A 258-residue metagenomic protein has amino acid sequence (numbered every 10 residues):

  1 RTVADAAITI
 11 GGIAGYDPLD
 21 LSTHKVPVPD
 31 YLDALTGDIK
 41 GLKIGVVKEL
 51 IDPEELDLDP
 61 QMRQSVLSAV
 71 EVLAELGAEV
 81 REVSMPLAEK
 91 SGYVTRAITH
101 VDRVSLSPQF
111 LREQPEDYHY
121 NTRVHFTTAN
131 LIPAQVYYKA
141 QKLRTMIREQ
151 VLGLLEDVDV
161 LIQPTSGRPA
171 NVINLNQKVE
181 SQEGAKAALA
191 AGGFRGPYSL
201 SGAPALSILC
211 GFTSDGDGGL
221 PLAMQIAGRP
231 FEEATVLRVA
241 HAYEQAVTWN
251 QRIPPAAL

Functional and structural regions predicted by a protein language model:
R1-L50, L67-L76, I132, Y137-K139 (+2 more regions): Structural helix-boundary/capping segments
K40, L50-E54, K90-S91, S105-L200 (+1 more regions): Serine-dependent amide/ester hydrolase catalytic core
E55-Q64: Glycine- and acidic-residue-enriched helix-capping/strand-helix junction motifs
R63, R96, Q141-R144: Amphipathic, non-transmembrane alpha-helical scaffold segments
R63-V66, H100, V104, A191 (+1 more regions): Amphipathic alpha-helical segments in well-structured domains
E79-S84: General small-molecule cofactor/ligand-binding pocket signal
M85-P86, S166-R168, G211: Residue-level "edge-of-site" marker
P86-A97: Acidic helix-start/capping segments at beta-turn-to-alpha-helix junctions
